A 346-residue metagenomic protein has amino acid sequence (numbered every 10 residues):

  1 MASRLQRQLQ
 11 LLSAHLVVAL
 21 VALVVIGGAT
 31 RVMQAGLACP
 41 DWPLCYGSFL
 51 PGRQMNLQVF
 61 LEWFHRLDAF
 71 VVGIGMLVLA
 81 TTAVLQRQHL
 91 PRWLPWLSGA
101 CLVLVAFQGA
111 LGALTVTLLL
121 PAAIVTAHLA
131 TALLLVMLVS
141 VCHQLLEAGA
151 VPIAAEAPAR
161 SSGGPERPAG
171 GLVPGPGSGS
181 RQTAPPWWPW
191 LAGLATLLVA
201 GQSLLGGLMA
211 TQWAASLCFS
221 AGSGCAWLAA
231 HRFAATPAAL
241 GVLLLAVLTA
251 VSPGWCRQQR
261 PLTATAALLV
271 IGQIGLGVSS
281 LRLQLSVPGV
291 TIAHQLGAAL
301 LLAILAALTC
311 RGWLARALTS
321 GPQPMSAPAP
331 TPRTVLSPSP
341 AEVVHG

Functional and structural regions predicted by a protein language model:
M1-S161, E166-P168, L172, G177-G346: Polytopic transmembrane helical bundles with strong interfacial aromatic enrichment
